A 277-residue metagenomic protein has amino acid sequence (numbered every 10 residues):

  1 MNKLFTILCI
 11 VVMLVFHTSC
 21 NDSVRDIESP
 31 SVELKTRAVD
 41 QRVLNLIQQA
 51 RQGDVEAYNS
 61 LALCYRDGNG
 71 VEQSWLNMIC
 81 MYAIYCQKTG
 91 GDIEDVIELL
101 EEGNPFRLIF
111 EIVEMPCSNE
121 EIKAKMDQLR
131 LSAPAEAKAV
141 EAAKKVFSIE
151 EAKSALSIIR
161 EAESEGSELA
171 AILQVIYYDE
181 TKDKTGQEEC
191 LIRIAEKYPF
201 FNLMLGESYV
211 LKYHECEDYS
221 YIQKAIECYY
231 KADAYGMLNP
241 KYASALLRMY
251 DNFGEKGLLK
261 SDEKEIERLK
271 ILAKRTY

Functional and structural regions predicted by a protein language model:
H17-S19: C-terminal motif of bacterial Sec signal peptides marking the signal peptidase cleavage site
N21-S23: Bacterial signal peptide processing site
S31-E33, N69-S74, E111-E114, A143-E151 (+3 more regions): Short coil/turn connectors between adjacent alpha-helices in alpha-solenoid helical repeat scaffolds
R42, M78, A155, Q187 (+3 more regions): Single-residue signature of alpha-solenoid repeat helices
R51-D54, D67-N69, K88-D92, G103-N104 (+9 more regions): Short helix-capping/linker turns of helical repeat alpha-solenoids
S60-D67, Y85, E98-N104, E111 (+4 more regions): Hydrophobic face of amphipathic alpha-helices that form TPR/SEL1-like repeat modules and related alpha-solenoid
I109-K125, L129, S244-Y277: Terminal, low-structured helical/coil segments at or just beyond the last alpha-helical repeat
